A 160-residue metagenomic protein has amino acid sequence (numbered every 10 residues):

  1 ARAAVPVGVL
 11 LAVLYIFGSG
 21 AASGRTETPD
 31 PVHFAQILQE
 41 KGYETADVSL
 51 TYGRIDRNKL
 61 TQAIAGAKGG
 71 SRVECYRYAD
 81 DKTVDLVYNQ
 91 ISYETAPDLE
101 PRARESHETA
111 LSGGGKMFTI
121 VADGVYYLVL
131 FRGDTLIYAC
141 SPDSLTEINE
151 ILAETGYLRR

Functional and structural regions predicted by a protein language model:
A1-T28: Gram-positive cell-envelope targeting signals
L10-V13, V73, I137, T155: Generic low-polarity alpha-helical segments
A12-F17, I37, R132-G133: Short S/T/G/P-rich N-terminal loop/turn motif that feeds into the first structured element of a domain
G24, S71-Y78, T135-P142: Second-shell loop/turn segments in exported
T28-P29, D81-K82, P142-T146: Soluble non-cytosolic domains of exported or imported proteins
V32-M117: Short, solvent-exposed recognition patches
R104-R160: A short, solvent-exposed beta-edge/loop patch
